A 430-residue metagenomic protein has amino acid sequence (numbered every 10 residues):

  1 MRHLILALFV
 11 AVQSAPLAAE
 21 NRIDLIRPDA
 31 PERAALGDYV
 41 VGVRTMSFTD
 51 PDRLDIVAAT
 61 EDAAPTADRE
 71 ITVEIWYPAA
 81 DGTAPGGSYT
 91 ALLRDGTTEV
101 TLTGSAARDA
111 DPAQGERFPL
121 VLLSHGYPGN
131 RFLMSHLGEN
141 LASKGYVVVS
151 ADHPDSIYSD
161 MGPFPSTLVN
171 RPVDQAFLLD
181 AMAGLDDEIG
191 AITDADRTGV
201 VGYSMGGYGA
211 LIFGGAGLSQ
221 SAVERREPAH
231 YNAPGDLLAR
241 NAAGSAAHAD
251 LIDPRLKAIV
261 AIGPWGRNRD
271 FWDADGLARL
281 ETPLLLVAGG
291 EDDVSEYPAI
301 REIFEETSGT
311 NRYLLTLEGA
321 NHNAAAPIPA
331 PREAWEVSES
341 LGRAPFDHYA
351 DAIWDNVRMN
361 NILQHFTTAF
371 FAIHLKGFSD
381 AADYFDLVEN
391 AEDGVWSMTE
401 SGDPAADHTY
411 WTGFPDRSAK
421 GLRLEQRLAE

Functional and structural regions predicted by a protein language model:
E20-V121, P415, G421-A429: Domain-level recognition of soluble alpha/beta enzyme cores, biased toward histidine phosphatases/phosphomutases
N21-A30, T310, A320-H322, A326-E430: Alpha/beta-hydrolase-fold serine-hydrolase catalytic core, especially in secreted/extracellular enzymes
G82-T83, T103, A107-D160, N268-R269 (+1 more regions): Short substrate-entry loop that stabilizes the transition state in hydrolases
H125, G202-S204: Conserved alpha/beta-hydrolase "nucleophile elbow" surrounding the catalytic nucleophile
L133, N140, P163-D196, Y208-G217 (+1 more regions): Alpha/beta-hydrolase active-site loop
V200-G202, V287: Short beta-strand immediately N-terminal to the catalytic nucleophile in serine-hydrolase-like folds
D273-A274, T282, D293-E306: Short alpha-helix in the alpha/beta-hydrolase fold that links the catalytic acid
L280, L286-A288: Short beta-strand/loop motif that positions the catalytic acidic residue of the alpha/beta-hydrolase fold
